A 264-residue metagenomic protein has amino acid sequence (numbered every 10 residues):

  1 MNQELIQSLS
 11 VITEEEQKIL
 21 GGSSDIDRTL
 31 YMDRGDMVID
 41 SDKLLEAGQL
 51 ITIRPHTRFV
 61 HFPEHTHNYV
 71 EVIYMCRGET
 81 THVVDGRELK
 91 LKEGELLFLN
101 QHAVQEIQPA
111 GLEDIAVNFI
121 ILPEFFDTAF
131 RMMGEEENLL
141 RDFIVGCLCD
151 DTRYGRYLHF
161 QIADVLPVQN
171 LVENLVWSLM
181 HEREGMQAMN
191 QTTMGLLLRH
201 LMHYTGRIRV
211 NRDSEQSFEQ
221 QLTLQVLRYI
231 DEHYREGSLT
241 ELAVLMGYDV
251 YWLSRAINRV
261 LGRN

Functional and structural regions predicted by a protein language model:
M1-E79: Generic protein-terminus/edge-of-domain signal
E4-T13, E136-T193: Amphipathic alpha-helical segments enriched in hydrophobic/aromatic residues interleaved with Lys/Arg
E46-R141, V145, R183, Q187: N-terminal regulatory/effector-sensing and dimerization cores that precede helix-turn-helix DNA-binding domains
F218-V226, L261: N-terminal positioning helix adjacent to the helix-turn-helix/winged-helix DNA-binding module
E232-Y234: Short helix-capping/hinge SLiMs at alpha-helix to coil transitions
E236, T240-N264: Basic/polar phosphate-binding segments, predominantly the helix-turn-helix DNA-binding elements of transcriptional
